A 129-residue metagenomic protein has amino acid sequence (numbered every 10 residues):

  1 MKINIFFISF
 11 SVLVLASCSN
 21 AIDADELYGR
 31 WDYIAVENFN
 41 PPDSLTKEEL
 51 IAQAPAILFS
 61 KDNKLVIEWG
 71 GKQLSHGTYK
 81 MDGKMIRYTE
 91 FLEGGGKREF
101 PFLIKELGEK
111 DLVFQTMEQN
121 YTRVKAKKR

Functional and structural regions predicted by a protein language model:
N4-A16: Sec-dependent N-terminal signal peptides
S17-H76, D82-R129: Lipid interaction determinants
